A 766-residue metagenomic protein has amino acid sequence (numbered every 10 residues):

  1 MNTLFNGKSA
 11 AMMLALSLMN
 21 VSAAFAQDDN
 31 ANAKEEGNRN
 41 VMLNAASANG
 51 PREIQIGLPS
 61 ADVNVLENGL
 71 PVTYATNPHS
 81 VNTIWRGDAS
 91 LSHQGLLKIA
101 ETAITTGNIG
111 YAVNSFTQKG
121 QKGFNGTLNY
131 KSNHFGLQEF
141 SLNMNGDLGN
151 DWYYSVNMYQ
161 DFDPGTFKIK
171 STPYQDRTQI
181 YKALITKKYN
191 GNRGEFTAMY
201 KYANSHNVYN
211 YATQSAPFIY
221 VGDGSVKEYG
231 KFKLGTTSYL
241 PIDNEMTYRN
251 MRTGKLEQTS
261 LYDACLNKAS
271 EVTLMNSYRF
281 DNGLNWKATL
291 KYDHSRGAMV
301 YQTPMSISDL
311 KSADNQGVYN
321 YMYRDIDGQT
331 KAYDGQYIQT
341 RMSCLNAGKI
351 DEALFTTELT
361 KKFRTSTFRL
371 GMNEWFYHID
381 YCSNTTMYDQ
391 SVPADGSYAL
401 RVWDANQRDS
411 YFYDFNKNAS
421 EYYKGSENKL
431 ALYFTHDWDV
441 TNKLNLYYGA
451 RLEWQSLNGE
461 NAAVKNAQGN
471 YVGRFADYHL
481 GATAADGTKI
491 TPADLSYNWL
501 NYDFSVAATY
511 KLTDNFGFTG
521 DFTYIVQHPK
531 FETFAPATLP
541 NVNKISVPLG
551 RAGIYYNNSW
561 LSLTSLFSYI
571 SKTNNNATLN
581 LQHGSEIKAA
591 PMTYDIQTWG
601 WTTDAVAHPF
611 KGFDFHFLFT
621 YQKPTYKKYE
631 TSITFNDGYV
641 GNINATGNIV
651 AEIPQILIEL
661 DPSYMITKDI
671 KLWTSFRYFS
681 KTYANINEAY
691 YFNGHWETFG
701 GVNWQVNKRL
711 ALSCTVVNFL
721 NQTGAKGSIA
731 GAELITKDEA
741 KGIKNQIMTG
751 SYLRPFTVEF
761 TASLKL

Functional and structural regions predicted by a protein language model:
N2, Q27, S680-Y683, W704-L766: C-terminal beta-signal and adjacent terminal beta-strands/loops of Gram-negative outer-membrane beta-barrel proteins
M19, Q27-G123: Acidic, small-polar-rich N-terminal luminal/periplasmic segments of exported/outer-membrane proteins
T76, A89-G95, T102-A183, Y189-F196 (+1 more regions): Outer-membrane beta-barrel translocator/receptor signature
P164, Y626, A651-Q705, L720-K737: C-terminal beta-barrel architecture of Gram-negative outer-membrane proteins
P173, T186, E195-T273, A298-C344 (+1 more regions): Acidic/polar loop-and-plug regions of large Gram-negative outer-membrane beta-barrel proteins
R252-Y301, I338-S383, N416-N445, A493-K511 (+9 more regions): Outer-membrane beta-barrel transmembrane strands
I350, T367-Y377, C382-T386, Q390-R408 (+6 more regions): Structural signature of Gram-negative outer-membrane beta-barrels, strongest in the C-terminal barrel of TonB-dependent
N442, W560-S562, L566-T578, A589-I686 (+1 more regions): Gram-negative outer-membrane beta-barrel transporters
